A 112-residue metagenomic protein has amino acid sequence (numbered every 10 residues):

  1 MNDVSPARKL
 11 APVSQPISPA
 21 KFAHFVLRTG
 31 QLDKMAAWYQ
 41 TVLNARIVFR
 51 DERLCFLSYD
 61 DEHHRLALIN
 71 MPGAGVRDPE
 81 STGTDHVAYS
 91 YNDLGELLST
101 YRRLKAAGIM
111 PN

Functional and structural regions predicted by a protein language model:
M1-D33, T84-V87: N-terminal beta-strand motif that seeds the catalytic metal site of vicinal oxygen chelate
A23, L43-N44, R53, D85: Residue-level marker for the onset of beta-strands and adjacent loop->beta junctions in well-ordered domains
R28-K34, A88-N112: Vicinal oxygen chelate
T41-V48, I109: Conserved acetyl-CoA-binding loop of GNAT-fold acetyltransferases
R46-T82: Conserved short beta-strand elements that form part of the metal-binding/catalytic scaffold of enzyme active sites
